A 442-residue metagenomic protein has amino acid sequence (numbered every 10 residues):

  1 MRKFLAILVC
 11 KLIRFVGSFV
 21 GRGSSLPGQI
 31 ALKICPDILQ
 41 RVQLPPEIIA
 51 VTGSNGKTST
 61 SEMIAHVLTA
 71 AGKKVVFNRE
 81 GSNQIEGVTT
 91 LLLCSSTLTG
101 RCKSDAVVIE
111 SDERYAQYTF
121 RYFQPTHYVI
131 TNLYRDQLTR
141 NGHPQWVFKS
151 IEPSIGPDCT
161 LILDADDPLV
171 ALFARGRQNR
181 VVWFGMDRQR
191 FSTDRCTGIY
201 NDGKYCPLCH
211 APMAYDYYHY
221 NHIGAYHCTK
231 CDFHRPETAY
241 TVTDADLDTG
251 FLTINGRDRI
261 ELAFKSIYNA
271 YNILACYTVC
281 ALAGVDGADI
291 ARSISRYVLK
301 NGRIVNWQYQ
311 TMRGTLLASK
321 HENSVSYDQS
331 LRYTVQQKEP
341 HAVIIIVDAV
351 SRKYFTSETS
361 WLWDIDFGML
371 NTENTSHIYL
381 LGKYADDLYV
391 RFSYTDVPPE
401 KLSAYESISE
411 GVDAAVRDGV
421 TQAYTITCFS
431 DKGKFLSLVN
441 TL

Functional and structural regions predicted by a protein language model:
M1-I13, G17, R22-S24, H210 (+5 more regions): ATP-dependent carboxylate-amine ligase
R2-G185, R190-T197, N201, Y205: Phosphate-binding loop of NTP-binding sites
S25, S59, N83, R114 (+10 more regions): Conserved active-site and cofactor/substrate-binding residues in soluble primary-metabolism enzymes
S61-H66, Y277, Y389, L436: A generic structural signal for short, well-ordered alpha-helical segments in conserved domains
I64, L68, V88-L92, I273-A283 (+1 more regions): Buried hydrophobic packing segments
A71, S95-L98, S154, G176-R180 (+9 more regions): Change "in soluble alpha/beta enzymes" to "in soluble alpha/beta proteins
G185-V325: Adenine nucleotide phosphate-binding catalytic loops in nucleotide-utilizing enzymes
